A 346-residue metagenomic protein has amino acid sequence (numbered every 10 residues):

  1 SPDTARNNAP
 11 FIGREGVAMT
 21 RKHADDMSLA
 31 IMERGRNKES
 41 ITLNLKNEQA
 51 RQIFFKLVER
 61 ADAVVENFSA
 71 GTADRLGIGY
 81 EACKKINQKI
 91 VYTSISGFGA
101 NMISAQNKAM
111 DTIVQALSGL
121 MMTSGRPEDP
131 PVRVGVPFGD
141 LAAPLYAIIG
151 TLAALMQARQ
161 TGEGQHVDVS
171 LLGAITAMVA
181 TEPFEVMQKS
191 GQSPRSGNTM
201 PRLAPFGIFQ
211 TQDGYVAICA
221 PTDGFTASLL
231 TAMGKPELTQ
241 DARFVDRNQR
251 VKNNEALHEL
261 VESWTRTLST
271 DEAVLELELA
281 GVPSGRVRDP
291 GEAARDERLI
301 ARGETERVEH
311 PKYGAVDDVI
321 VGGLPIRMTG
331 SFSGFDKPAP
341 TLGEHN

Functional and structural regions predicted by a protein language model:
S1-E163, T341, H345: N-terminal helix-loop segment corresponding to the beta1-alpha1 unit of nucleotide/adenylate-binding folds
R21-H23, I31, S196-P201, F206-G207 (+2 more regions): Short Gly/Pro-enriched turn/cap motifs at secondary-structure boundaries
A100, E128-P137, R159-I175, R195-P201 (+2 more regions): Conserved Rossmann-fold dehydrogenase catalytic segment
P130-G139, Q210-G214, S331-G334: Flexible glycine/proline-enriched surface loops and loop-helix/loop-strand junctions
P144-Q165, A177-Q188, L230-P236: Oxidoreductase and adenylate-handling cofactor-binding alpha/beta cores
A204-A280, S284, G291: Aromatic-enriched alpha-helical interface/lid elements that frame and gate functional surfaces
V245, G314-N346: Flexible, small-/acidic-enriched active-site or ligand-binding loops
T265, T270-T329: C-terminal core of ALDH-fold dehydrogenases
